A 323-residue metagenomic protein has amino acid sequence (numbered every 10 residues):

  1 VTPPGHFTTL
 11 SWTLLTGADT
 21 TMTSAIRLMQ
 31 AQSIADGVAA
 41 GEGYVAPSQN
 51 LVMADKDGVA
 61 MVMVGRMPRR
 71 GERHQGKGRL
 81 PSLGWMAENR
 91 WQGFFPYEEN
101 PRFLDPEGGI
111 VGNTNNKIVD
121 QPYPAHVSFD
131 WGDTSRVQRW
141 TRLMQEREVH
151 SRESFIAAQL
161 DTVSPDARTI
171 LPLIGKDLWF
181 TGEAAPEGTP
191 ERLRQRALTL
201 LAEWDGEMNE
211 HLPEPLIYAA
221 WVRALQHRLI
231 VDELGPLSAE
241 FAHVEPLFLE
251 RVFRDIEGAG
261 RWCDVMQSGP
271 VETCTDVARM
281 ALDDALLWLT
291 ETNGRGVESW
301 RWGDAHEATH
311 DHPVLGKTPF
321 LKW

Functional and structural regions predicted by a protein language model:
T2-H6, L10-T23, L28: Conserved, charged catalytic cores of large soluble enzymes
H6, G43-R147, E207-E210, W221-I230 (+1 more regions): Hydrophobic alpha-helical segments
T8, T20, I26, I110 (+8 more regions): Flexible, active-site-adjacent loop/turn segments at secondary-structure boundaries
L15, D133-R136, R142-L143, L234-P246: Repeat-unit-sized solenoid/scaffold elements
A18-T23, M29-Q32, G76-L83: A generic short-segment signal for beta-strand/edge and adjacent turn/coil regions
T23-V52, K56-D57, A125-W179: Proteins synthesized as precursors that undergo proteolytic processing into mature forms
M29-Q32, M86-N89, S135, R147-H150 (+3 more regions): Short coil/turn linker and secondary-structure boundary residues
Y44, K56-M67, G71-E72, V111 (+2 more regions): Acidic, low-complexity N-terminal propeptides/linkers enriched in Ser/Thr/Asp/Gly that mediate export, maturation
